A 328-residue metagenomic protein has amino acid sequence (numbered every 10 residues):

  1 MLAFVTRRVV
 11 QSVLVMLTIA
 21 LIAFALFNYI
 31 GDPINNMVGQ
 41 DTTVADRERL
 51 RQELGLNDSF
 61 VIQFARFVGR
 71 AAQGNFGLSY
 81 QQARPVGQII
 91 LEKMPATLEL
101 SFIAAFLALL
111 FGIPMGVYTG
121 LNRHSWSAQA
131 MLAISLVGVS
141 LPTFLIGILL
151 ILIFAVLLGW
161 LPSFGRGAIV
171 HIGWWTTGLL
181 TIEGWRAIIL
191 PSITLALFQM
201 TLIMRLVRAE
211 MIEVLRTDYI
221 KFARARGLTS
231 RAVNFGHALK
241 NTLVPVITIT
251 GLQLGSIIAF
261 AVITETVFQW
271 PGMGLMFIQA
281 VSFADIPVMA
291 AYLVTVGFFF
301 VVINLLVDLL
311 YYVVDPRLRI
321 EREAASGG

Functional and structural regions predicted by a protein language model:
L2-A3, M94-S127, T143, V156 (+1 more regions): Alpha-helical transmembrane segments of integral membrane proteins, especially multi-pass inner/plasma-membrane
T6-M16: N-terminal signal-anchor/signal peptide hydrophobic helix marking the start of the first transmembrane segment
V15-A65, L158-L180: Hydrophobic alpha-helical transmembrane segments of membrane transport/permease proteins and related membrane-embedded
A23-I30, D58, G69, I134-G165 (+2 more regions): Membrane-water interface segments at the C-terminal ends of transmembrane alpha-helices in multi-pass inner-membrane
V44-G74, I220, Q269-A280: Short hydrophobic, aromatic-rich alpha-helical segments embedded in or entering the lipid bilayer of multi-pass
Q52-F60, G77-V86, A168-I188, V281-P287: Membrane-interfacial helix-loop-helix junctions in multi-pass membrane proteins
N57-I113: An internal, D/E-rich "acidic patch" concept
